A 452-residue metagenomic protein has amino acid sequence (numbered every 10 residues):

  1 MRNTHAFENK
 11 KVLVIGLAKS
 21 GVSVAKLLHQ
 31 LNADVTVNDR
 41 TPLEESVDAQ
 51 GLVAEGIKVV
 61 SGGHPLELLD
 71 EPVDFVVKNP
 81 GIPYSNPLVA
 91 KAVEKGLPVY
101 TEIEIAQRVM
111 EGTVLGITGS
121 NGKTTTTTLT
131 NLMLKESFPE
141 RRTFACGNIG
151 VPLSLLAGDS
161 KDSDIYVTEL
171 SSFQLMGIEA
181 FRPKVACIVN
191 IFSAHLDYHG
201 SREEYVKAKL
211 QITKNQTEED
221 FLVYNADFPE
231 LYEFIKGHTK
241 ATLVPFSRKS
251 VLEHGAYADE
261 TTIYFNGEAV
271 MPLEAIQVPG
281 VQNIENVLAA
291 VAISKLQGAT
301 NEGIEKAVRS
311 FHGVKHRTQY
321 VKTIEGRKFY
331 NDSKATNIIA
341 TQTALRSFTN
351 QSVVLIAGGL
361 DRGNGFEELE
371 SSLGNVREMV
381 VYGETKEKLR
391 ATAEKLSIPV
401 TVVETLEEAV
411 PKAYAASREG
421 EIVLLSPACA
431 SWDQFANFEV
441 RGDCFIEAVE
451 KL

Functional and structural regions predicted by a protein language model:
M1-T101, I105, P279: N-terminal leader/targeting and accessory segments in enzymes
N3-K11, S23-L31, L273-V376: Nucleotide phosphate-binding/pyrophosphate-handling subdomain across enzymes that bind or process nucleotide phosphates
K19, P83, N121-T125, I284 (+2 more regions): Residue-level detector of alpha-helix initiation sites
L28, V76, I117, N148 (+11 more regions): Residue-level signal for inorganic ion chemistry
H29-Q30, E67-E71, P80-A226, E230-T242 (+2 more regions): Phosphate-binding loop of NTP-binding sites
D34-T41, L222-A226, I356-A357, V376-E384: Short internal beta-strands
T36, R40-T41, G62-G63, Y100-E104 (+5 more regions): Beta-strand->loop->alpha-helix junctions that form or flank phosphate-binding loops in nucleotide-handling enzymes
A49-V53, E367-E421: C-terminal helical cap/extension that packs against the catalytic core of soluble nucleotide-cofactor enzymes
